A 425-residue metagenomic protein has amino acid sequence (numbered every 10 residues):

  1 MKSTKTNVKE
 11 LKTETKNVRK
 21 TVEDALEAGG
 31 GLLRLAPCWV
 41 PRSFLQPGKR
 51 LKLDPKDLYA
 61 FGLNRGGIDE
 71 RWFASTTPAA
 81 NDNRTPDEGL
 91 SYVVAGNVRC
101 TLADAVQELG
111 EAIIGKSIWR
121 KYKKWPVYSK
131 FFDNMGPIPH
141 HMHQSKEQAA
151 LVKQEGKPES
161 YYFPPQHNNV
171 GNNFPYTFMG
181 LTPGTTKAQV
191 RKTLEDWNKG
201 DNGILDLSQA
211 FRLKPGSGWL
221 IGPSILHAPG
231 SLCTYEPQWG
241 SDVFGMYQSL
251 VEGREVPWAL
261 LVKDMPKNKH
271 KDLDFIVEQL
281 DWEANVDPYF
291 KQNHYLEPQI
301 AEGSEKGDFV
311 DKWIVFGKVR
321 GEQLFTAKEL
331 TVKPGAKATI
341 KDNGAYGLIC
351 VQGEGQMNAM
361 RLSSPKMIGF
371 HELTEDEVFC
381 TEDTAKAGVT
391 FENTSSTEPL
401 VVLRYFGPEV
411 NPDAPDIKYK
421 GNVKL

Functional and structural regions predicted by a protein language model:
M1-A188, V251-Q292, A327, I417-L425: Transition-metal
E159-F163, G230-E255, T394-P415: A short hydrophobic beta-strand segment most commonly corresponding to one strand of the jelly-roll/cupin
P165-G222: Intrinsically disordered, low-complexity linker/loop segments enriched in Gly/Pro and charged/polar residues
N198-W258: Loop-centered beta-sheet repeat module
L207-L220, N358-F391: Short acidic-glycine-tyrosine-enriched beta hairpin
A228, C350, F391-S395: Asparagine-centered strand-capping/turn motif at beta-strand->loop junctions
G245-A345: C-terminal amphipathic alpha-helical segment
K337-A338, Y346, G353-A359: Short beta-strand segments in beta-sandwich/barrel cores
